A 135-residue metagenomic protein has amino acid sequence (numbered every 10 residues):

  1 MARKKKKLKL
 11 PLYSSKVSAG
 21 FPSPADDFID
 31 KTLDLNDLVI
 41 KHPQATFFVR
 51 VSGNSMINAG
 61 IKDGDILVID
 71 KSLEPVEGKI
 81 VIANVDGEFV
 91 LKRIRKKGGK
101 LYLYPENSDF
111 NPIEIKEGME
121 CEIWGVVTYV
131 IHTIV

Functional and structural regions predicted by a protein language model:
M1-I57, E88-F89, K100, N111 (+3 more regions): Short, positionally conserved secondary-structure boundary motifs
Q44-T46, V76-V81: Short, hydrophobic/aromatic-rich segments at coil-to-beta transitions
G64-D65, K79: Structural motif
R93-I94, P105-E106: Residue-level recognition of conserved beta-strand positions in structured domain cores
I94-K96, K100: Well-ordered alpha/beta subsegment
